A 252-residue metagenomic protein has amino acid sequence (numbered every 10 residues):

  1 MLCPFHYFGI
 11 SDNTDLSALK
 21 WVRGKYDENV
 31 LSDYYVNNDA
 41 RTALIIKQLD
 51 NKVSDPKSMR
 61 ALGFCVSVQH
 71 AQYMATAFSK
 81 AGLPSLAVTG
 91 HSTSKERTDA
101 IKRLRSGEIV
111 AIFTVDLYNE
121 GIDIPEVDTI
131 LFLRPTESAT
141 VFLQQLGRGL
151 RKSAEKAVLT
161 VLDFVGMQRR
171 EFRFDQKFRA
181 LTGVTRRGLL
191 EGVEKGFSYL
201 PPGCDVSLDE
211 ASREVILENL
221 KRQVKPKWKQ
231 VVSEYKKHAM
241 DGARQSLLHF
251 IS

Functional and structural regions predicted by a protein language model:
M1-F5, A81-P84, P125-T129, E137 (+1 more regions): Short glycine-/polar-rich loops that comprise or flank the Walker A/P-loop and associated switch/sensor motifs
M1-L62: Conserved interdomain linker/interface between the two RecA-like ATPase lobes of SF2 helicase motors
L44-I45, D50-N51, D55, Q176-S252: Long, largely alpha-helical accessory region at the distal end of helicase-like NTP-driven motors
R60-L62, H70-N119: Conserved helicase ATPase core of P-loop NTP-dependent helicases/translocases
F64, F132: Active-site-adjacent beta-strand anchor residues
I112-I130, L146-A154: SF2 helicase motor core recognition
P135-T182: Conserved segment of the helicase C-terminal RecA-like domain
